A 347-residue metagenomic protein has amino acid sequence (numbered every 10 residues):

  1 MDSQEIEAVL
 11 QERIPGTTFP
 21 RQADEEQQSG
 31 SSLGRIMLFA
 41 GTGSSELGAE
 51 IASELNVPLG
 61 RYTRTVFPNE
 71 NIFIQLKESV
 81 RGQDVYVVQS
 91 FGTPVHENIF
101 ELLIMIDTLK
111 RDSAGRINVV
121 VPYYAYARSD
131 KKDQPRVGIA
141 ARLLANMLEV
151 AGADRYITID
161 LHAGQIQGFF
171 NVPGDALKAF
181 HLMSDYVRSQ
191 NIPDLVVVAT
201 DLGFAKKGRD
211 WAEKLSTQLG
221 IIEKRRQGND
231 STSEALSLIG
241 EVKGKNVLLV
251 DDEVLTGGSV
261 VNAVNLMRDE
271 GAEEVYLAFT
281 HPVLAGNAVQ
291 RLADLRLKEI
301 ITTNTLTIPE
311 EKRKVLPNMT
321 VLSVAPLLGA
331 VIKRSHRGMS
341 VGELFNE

Functional and structural regions predicted by a protein language model:
M1-E347: PRPP-associated nucleotide enzymes
